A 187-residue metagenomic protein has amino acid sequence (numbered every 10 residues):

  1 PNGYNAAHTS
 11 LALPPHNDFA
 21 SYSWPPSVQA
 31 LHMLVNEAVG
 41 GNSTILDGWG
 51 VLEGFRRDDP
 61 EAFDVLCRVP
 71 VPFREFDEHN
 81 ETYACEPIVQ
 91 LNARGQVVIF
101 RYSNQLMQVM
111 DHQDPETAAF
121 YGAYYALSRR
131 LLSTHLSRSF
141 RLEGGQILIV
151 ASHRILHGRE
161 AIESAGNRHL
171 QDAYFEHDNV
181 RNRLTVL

Functional and structural regions predicted by a protein language model:
P1-L187: Active-site environment of non-heme Fe oxygenases that use a 2-His-1-carboxylate facial triad
